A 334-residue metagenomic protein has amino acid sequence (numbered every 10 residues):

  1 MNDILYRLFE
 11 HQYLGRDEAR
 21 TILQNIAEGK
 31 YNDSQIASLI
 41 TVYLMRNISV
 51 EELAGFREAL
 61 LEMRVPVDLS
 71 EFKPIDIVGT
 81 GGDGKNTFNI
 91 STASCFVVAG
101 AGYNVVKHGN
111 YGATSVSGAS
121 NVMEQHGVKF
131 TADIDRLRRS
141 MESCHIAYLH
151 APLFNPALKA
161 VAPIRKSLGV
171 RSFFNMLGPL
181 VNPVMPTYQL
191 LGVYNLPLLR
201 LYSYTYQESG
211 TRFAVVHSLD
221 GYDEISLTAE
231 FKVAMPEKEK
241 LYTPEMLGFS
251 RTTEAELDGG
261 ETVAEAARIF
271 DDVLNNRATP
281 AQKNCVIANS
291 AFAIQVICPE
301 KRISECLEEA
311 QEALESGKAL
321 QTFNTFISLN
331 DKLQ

Functional and structural regions predicted by a protein language model:
M1-Y13, I77-K85: N-terminal basic/disordered segments at the start of proteins
R7, A59-V65, T87, G102 (+2 more regions): Glycine-rich anion-binding loops and their surrounding alpha/beta cores
L8-A54, L61-L69, C285: N-terminal glycine-rich anion-binding loops that anchor highly charged ligand groups
G15, N32, S49, N104 (+3 more regions): Helix N-cap / loop-to-helix initiation motif
Q35-I36, V106-H108, V215-V216: Short beta-strand segments at enzyme active-site cores
S38, T92-V97, C285, N289-F292: Short amphipathic alpha-helical face segments that pack within enzyme cores and frequently flank/anchor catalytic
I40, F88-C144: A glycine-rich phosphate/pyrophosphate-binding beta-strand-loop-alpha-helix module
N47-A113: Active-site cofactor/substrate anionic-group-binding motifs, chiefly glycine- and Lys/Arg-rich phosphate-binding loops
